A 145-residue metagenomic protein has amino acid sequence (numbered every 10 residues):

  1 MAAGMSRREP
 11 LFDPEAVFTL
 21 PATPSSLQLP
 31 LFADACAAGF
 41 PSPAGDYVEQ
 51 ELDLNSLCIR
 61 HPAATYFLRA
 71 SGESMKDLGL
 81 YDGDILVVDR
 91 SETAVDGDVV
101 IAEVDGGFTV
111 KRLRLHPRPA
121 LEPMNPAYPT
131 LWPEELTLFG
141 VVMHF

Functional and structural regions predicted by a protein language model:
M1-K76, G107-F108, L115-A120, L131 (+1 more regions): Short, positionally conserved secondary-structure boundary motifs
G83-D84, D98: Structural motif
A102, L121-P123: SH3/SH3-like beta-barrel fold
N125-T130, L138: Flexible, small-/acidic-enriched active-site or ligand-binding loops
T137-F145: Short, structured beta-strand segments at or near domain termini in extracellular proteins/domains
